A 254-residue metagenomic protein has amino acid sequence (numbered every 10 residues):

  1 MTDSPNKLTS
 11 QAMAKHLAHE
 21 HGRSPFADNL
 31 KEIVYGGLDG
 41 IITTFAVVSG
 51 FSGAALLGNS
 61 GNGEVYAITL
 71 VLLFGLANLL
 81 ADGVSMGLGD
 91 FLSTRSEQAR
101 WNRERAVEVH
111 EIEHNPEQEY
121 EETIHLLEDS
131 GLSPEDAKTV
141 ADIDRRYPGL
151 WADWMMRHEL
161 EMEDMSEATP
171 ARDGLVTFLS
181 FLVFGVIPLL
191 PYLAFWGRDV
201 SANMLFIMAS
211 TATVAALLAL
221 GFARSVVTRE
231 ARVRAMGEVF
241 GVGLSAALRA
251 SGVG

Functional and structural regions predicted by a protein language model:
T2-L30, T94-F178: Cytosol/matrix-facing amphipathic helices and coiled-coil assembly/linker segments of eukaryotic membrane proteins
F26-V47, D164-L190: Transmembrane alpha-helical segments and their cytosolic interface motifs in multi-pass membrane proteins
I41-F51, D82-F91, L150, L182-L189 (+2 more regions): Transmembrane alpha-helical segments of multi-pass membrane transport proteins and ion-pumping complexes
F51-L73, L189-M204, G252: Helix-coil boundary and interhelical linker segments in multi-pass alpha-helical membrane proteins
A77-W101: Hydrophobic alpha-helical membrane-embedded segments
N203-A215: Structural signature of hydrophobic alpha-helical transmembrane segments
A219-L244: Interfacial loop-to-transmembrane junctions
